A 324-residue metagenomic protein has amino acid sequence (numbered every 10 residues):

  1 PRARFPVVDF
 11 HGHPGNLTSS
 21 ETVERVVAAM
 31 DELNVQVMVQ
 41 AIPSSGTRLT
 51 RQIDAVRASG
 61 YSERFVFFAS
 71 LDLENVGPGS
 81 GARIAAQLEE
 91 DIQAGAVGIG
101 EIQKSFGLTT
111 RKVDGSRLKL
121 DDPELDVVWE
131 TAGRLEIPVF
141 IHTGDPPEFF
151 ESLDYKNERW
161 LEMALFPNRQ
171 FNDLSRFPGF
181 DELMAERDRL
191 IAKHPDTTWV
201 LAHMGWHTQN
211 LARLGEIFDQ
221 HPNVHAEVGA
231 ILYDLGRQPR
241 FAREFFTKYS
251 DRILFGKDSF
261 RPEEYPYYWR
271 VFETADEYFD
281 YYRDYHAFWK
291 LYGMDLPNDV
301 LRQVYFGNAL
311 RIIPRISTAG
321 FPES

Functional and structural regions predicted by a protein language model:
P1, L49-Q170, P222: Active-site gating/metal-coordination segments in enzymes
P1-G60: An N-terminally biased module of ancient metal coordination in phosphate/nucleic-acid-related enzymes
R4, R64, P147-L174, H225 (+1 more regions): Active-site gating loops and adjacent loop-to-helix segments of metal-dependent hydrolytic enzymes
P6-V8, E32-V37, R169-N172, K193-V200 (+1 more regions): Short, surface-exposed connector motifs at secondary-structure boundaries
V8-G12, V37-Q40, F65-S70, I99-E101 (+4 more regions): Hydrophobic faces of well-ordered beta-strands that scaffold small-molecule active sites in alpha/beta enzyme cores
P14-T22, A41-R51, L73-A82, T109 (+4 more regions): Acidic-and-aromatic substrate-binding clefts and catalytic sites of carbohydrate-active enzymes
S19-S20, V27, S175, F180-E323: H/E-rich (His + Asp/Glu) clusters that bind or coordinate divalent metals
A29-M30, D91, A132, L190: Generic structural signal for hydrophobic
